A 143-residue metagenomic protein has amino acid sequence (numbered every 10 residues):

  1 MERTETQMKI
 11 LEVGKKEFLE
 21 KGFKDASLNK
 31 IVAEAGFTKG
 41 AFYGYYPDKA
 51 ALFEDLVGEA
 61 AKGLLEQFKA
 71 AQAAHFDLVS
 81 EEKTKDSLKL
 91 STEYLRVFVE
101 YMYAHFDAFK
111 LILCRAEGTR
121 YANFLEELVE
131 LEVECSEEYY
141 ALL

Functional and structural regions predicted by a protein language model:
M1-R3: N-terminal intrinsically disordered/low-complexity leader segments
K9-K16, E20, K30, E34 (+6 more regions): Alpha-helical structural segments
S27-L28, D48: Residues that mark the N-terminal boundary/hinge immediately upstream of a DNA-recognition element
G36-Y46: Short hydrophobic/aromatic patch on the recognition helix
L78-T84, L111-T119: Short linear capping/connector segments at secondary-structure termini
E81, K85-D107: Amphipathic alpha-helical segments that line or abut small-molecule/effector binding pockets and mediate allosteric
V97-D107, E117-L143: Amphipathic alpha-helical packing segments from all-alpha helical-bundle domains
